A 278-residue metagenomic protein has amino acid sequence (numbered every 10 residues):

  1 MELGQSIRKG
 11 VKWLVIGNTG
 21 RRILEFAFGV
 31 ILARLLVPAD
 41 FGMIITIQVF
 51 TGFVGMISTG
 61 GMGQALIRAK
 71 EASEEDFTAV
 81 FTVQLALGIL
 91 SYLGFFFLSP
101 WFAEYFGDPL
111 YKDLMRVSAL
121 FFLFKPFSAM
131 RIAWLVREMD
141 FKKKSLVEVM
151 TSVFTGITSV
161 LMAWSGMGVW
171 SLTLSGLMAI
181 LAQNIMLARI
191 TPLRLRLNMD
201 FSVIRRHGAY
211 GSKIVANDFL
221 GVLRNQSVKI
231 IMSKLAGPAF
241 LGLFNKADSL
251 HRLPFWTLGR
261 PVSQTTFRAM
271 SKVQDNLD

Functional and structural regions predicted by a protein language model:
M1-F26, Q64-I67, E71-T82, Y111 (+3 more regions): N-terminal membrane topogenesis motif
M1-L3, I7, K142, I185-I230 (+3 more regions): Interhelical loop/hinge segments that connect adjacent transmembrane helices in multipass membrane
L3-M62, L87-S99, F121, T151-V160 (+2 more regions): Signature of the first transmembrane helix
G4-R8, A65-E74, F124-M150, S165 (+3 more regions): Membrane-interface junctions at transmembrane-helix termini in multi-pass inner-membrane proteins
Q5-S6, A33-I47, E71-V80, Y92-F122 (+3 more regions): Membrane-interface helix-capping segments at transmembrane helix termini in multi-pass transporters
E25, M56-E74, V136-R137, A247 (+1 more regions): Helix-loop junctions and terminal segments of transmembrane helices in multi-pass membrane transport/translocation
I45-Q48, K112-A119, V147-P192, G208-Y210 (+1 more regions): Hydrophobic alpha-helical transmembrane segments
T78-F81, L87, S128-S152, I214-N217 (+2 more regions): Substrate-agnostic recognition of the 12-TM MFS/MFS-like secondary transporter fold
